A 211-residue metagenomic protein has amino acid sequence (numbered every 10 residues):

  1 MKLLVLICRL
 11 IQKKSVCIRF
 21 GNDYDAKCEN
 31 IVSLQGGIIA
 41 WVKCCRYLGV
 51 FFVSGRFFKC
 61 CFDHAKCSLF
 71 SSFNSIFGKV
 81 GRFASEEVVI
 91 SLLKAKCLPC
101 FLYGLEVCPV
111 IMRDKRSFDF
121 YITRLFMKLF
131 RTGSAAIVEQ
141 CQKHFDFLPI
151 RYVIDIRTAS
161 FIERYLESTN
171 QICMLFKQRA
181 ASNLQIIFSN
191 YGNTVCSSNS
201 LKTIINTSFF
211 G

Functional and structural regions predicted by a protein language model:
M1-V5, F20-Y24, S54-F58, V110-M112: Catalytic palm subdomain of template-directed nucleic-acid polymerases, centered on the conserved carboxylate motif
L3, S117-F126, T158-F161: Short amphipathic alpha-helical coiled-coil/interface segments
L3-Q12, M127-I137: Short helix-interrupting loop/turn segments at helix-coil junctions
C8-C44: Short, conserved micro-motifs composed of acidic
Q12-K14, V88-S91, G104-I111, A136-Q142 (+2 more regions): Short coil/turn segments at secondary-structure boundaries
L34-P109: Basic, alpha-helical interaction scaffolds
S134, H144-G211: Acidic catalytic cores of enzymes that act on phosphate-bearing nucleotides/polynucleotides
